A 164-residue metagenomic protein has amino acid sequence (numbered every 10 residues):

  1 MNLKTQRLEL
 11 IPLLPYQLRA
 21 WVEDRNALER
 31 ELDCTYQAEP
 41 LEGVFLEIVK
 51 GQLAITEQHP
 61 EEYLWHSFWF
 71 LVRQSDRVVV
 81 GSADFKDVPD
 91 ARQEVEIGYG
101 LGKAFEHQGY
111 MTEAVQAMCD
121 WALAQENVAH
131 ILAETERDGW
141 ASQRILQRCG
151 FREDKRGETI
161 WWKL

Functional and structural regions predicted by a protein language model:
M1-E96, L101-A104, A117-W121, Q125 (+2 more regions): GNAT-family acyltransferases
H107-T112: Glycine-rich acyl-CoA binding loop
A129: Short acidic/polar active-site loop segments enriched in Thr and Asp
A133-Q143: Conserved beta-strand-loop-alpha-helix junction that forms the acyl-donor binding cleft
L146: Conserved active-site tyrosine of GNAT-family acetyltransferases
